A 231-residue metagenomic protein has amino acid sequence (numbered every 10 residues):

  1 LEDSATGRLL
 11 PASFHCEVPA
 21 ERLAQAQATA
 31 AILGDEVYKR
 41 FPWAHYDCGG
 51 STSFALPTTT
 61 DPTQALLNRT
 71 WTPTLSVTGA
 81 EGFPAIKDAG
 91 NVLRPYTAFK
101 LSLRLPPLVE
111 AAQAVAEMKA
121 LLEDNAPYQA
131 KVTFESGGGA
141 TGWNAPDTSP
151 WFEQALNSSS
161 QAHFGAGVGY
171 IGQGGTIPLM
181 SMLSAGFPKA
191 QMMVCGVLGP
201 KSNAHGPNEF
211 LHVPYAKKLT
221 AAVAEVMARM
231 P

Functional and structural regions predicted by a protein language model:
L1-G82, V109-Q129: Acidic-enriched catalytic cores of C-N bond-cleaving enzymes acting on peptides and small amides
L1-R8, A20, L101, L219-M227: Alpha-helical metal-binding/catalytic segments enriched in His/Glu/Asp
D3-S4, R8, E117-Y128, W151 (+3 more regions): Generic non-transmembrane alpha-helical segments
Q25-G34, G90, W143-F152, S181-G186: Short glycine/threonine-rich loop-to-helix capping motif typified by GTGT followed within a few residues by an Asp-Pro
W71, T78-A80, A89-T97, Q154 (+1 more regions): Zn-dependent metallopeptidase/amidohydrolase metal-coordination segment
T74, A89-T97, L121-F134, T148: A glycine-rich, aromatic-flanked flexible loop/lid motif
G82-A85, R104-L108, G139-A140, G175-T176 (+1 more regions): Short, glycine-/Ser/Thr-/acidic-enriched flexible segments
L103-P107, T133-S149: A short beta-alpha structural unit
